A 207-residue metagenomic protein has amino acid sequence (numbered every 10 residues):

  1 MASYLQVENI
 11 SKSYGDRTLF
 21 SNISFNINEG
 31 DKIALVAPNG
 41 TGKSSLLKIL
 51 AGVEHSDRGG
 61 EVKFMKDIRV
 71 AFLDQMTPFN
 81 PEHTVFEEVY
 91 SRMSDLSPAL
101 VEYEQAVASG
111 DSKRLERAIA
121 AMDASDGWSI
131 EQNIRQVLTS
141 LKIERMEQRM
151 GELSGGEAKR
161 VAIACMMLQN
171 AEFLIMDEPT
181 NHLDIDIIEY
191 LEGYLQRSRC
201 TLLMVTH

Functional and structural regions predicted by a protein language model:
M1-H207: ABC ATP-binding cassette signature C-motif
